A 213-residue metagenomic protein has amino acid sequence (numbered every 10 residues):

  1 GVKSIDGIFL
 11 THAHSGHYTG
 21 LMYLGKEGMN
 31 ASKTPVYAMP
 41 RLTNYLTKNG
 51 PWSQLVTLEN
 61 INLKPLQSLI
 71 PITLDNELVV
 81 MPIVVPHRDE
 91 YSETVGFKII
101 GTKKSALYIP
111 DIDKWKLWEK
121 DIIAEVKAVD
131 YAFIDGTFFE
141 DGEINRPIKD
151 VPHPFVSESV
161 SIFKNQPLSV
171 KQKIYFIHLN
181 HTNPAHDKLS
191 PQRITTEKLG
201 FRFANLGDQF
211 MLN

Functional and structural regions predicted by a protein language model:
G1-Y37, A128-D130: Active-site metal-binding motif and surrounding structural segment of the metallo-beta-lactamase
F9, Y108, Y175: Conserved Rossmann-like nucleotide-binding pocket used by diverse enzymes that bind dinucleotide cofactors
H12, V36, V80, F97 (+4 more regions): Divalent metal-coordination and catalytic microenvironments
L21-L24, L46, F210: Hydrophobic packing residues within well-ordered alpha-helices of enzyme cores
S32, V56-N62, N76-L78, E197-G200: A short helix-to-beta-strand connector/capping loop
R41-P51: A short, active-site helix/loop in glycosyltransferases that binds the activated sugar's phosphate group
L63-E125, Q209-N213: Core dinuclear metal-dependent hydrolase active-site scaffold
S105, D113-D208: Cap/insert and terminal regions of metallo-dependent hydrolase folds
